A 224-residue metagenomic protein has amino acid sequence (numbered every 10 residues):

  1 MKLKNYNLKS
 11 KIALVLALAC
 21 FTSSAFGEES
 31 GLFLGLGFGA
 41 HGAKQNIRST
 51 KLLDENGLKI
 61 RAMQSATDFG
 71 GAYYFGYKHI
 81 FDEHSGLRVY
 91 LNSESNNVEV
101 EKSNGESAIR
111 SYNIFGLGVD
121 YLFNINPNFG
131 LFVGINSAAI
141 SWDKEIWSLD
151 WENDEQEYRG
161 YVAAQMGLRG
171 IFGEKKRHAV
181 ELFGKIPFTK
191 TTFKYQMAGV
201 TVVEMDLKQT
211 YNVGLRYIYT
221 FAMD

Functional and structural regions predicted by a protein language model:
M1-E29, M223-D224: Cleavable N-terminal export/targeting peptides
F26-K78, N212, I218-A222: Short glycine/proline- and aromatic-enriched beta-strand/turn motifs that initiate or cap beta-hairpins
E28-L34, H79, E83-L87, P127-L131 (+2 more regions): Outer-envelope beta-barrel architecture signal
S30, M63-G71, S107-F115, Q156-A164 (+1 more regions): Residues that define the transmembrane beta-barrel architecture of outer-membrane proteins
L34-F38, L87-L91, L117, L131-I135 (+3 more regions): Membrane-embedded beta-strand positions of outer-membrane beta-barrel proteins
G42, S65-I146: Gram-negative (and chloroplast) outer-membrane scaffold detector with strong preference for beta-barrel transmembrane
Q45-N56, E99-A108, D143-D154, T192-T201: Outer-membrane beta-barrel translocator domains and adjoining extracellular loop/strand segments of Gram-negative
I47-S49, E94, V98, E157-D224: Predominantly the C-terminal beta-signal and adjacent terminal strand-loop region of outer-membrane beta-barrel
